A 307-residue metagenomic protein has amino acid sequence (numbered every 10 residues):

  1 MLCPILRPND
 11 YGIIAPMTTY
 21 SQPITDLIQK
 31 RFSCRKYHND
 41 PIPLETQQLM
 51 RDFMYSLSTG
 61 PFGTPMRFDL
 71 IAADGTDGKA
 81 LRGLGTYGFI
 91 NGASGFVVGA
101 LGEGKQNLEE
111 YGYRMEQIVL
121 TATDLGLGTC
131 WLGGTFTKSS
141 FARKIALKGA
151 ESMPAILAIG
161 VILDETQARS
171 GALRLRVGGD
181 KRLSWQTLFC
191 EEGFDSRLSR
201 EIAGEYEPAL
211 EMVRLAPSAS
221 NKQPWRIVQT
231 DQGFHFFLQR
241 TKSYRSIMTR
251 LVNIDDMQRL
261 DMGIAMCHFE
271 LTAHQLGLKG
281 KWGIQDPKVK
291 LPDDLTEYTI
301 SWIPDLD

Functional and structural regions predicted by a protein language model:
L2-D307: Acidic, surface-exposed loops and disordered segments
